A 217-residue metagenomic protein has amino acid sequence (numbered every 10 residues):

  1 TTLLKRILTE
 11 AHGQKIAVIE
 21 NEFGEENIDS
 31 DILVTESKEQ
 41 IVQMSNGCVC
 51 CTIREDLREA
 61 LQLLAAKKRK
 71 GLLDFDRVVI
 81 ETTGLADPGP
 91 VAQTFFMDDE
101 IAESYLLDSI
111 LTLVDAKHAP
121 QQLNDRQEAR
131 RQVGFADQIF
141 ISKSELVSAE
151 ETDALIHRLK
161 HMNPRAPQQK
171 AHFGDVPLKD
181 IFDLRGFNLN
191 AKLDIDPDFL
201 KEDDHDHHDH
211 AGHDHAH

Functional and structural regions predicted by a protein language model:
T2-Q122: Nucleotide-state-sensitive switch-loop elements of NTP-binding domains
L4-R6, R126, L155: Short beta-alpha junctions and helix-cap segments that line functional grooves
T9, A65-A66, F96-E100, D115 (+3 more regions): Non-catalytic alpha-helical coupling and interface elements of nucleotide-dependent molecular machines and regulators
A17-I19, D74-V79, Y105-D115, V133-E145 (+2 more regions): Conserved beta-strand/loop subsegment of P-loop NTPase cores
L85, R126-A129, A149: Conserved phosphate/pyrophosphate-binding and hydrolysis machinery centered on Walker-type P-loop NTPases, extending
P120-F135, I139: Flexible active-site lid/hinge loop adjacent to a nucleotide/diphosphate and Mg2+-phosphate binding pocket
V147-H217: C-terminal accessory "lid"/substrate-recognition subdomains
